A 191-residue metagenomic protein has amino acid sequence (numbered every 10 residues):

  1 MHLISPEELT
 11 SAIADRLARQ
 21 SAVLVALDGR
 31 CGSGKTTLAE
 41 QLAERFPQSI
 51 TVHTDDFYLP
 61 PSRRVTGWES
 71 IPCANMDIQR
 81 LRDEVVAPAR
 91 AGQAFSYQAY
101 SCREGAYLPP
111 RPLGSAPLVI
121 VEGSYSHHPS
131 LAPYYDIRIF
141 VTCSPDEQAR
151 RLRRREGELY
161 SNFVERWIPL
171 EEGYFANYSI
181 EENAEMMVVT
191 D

Functional and structural regions predicted by a protein language model:
M1-V25: Extreme N-terminal, non-catalytic leader segments that precede Walker-type/kinase nucleotide-binding cores
R30: P-loop (Walker A) phosphate-binding loop of NTP-binding proteins
K35: Conserved lysine of the Walker
L38: Hydrophobic positions on the alpha1 helix immediately C-terminal to the Walker A/P-loop
Q48-S62: Short beta-strand-centered segment that lines the nucleotide-binding/catalytic pocket of NTP-utilizing
S62-G105, L118: Conserved nucleotide-sensing/catalytic segment adjacent to the nucleotide-binding pocket in NTP-handling enzymes
G105-R154: ATP-dependent NMP and nucleoside kinases share a basic, alpha-helical "lid"
A106, P110, H128, G157-D191: Small-molecule kinase domains that catalyze NTP-dependent phosphoryl transfer to phosphate-bearing small molecules
